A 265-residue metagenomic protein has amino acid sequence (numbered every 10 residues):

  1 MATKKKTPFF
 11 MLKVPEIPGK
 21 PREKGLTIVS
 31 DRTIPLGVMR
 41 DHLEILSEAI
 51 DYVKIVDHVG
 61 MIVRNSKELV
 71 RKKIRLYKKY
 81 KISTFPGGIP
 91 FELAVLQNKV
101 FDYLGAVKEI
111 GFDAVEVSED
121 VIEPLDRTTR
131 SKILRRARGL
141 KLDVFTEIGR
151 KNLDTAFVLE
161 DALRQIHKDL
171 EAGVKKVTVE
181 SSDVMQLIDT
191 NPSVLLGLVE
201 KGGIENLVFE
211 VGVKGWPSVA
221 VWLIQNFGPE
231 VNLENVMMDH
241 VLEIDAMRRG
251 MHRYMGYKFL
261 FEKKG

Functional and structural regions predicted by a protein language model:
A2-K72: Conserved N-terminal beta1-alpha1 strand-loop-helix module at the mouth
T3-E16, E200-G265: C-terminal alpha-helical cap/extension of soluble enzyme domains
K13-E16, G37, M61-L76, L93-D102 (+5 more regions): Active-site-adjacent beta->alpha loops and helix N-cap segments on the catalytic face of soluble alpha/beta enzymes
K24-D31, D51-I55, T84-G88, V115-V117 (+4 more regions): Hydrophobic faces of well-ordered beta-strands that scaffold small-molecule active sites in alpha/beta enzyme cores
T33-L46, V95-A106, V158-K168: Short, acidic/polar
I45-L46, Y77, A106-V107, A137 (+3 more regions): Generic structural signal for hydrophobic
D57, I110, A114-V121, K168-Q186 (+2 more regions): Glycine-rich phosphate-binding active-site loops on the catalytic face of alpha/beta enzymes
